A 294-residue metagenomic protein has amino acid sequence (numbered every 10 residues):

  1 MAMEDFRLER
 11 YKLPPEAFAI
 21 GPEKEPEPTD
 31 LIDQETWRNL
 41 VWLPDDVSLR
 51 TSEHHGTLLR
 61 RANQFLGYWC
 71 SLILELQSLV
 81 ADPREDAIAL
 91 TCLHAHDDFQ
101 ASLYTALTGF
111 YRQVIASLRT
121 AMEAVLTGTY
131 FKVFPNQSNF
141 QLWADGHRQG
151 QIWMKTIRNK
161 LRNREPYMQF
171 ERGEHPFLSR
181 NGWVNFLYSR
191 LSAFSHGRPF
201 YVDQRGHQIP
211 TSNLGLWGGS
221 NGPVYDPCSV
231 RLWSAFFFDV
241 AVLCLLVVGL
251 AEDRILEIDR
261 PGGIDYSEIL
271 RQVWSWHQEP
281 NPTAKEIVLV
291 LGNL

Functional and structural regions predicted by a protein language model:
M1-S117, G128, Q137-L294: A cross-kingdom marker of C-terminal helix-rich interaction/assembly modules
